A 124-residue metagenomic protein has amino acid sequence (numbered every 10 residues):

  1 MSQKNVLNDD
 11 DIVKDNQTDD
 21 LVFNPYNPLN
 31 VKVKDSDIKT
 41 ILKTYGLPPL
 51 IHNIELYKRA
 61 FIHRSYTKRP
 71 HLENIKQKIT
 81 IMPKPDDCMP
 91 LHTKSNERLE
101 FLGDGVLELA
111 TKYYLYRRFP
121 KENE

Functional and structural regions predicted by a protein language model:
M1-E124: Double-stranded RNA-binding/processing signature
